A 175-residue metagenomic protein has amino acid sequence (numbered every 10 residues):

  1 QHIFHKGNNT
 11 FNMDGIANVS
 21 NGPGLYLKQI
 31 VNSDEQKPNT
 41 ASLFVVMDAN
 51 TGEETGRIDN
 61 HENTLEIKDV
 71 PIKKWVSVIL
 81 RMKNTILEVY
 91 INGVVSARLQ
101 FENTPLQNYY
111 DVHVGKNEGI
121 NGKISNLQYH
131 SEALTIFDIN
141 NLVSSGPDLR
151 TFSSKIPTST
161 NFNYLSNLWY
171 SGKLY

Functional and structural regions predicted by a protein language model:
Q1-Y175: Extracellular glycan-associated modules
